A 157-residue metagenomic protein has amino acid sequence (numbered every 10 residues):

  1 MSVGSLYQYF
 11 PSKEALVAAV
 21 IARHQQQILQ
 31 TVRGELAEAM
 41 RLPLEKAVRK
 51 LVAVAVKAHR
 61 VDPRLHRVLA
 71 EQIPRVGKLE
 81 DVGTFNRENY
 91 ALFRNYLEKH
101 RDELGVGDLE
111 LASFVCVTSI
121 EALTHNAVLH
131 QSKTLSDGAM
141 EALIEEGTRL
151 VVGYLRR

Functional and structural regions predicted by a protein language model:
M1-A15, A19: Helix-turn-helix
F10, E71-R75: Short helix-capping/turn signature of helix-turn-helix
K13, V17-I28, H66: Amphipathic alpha-helical segments enriched in hydrophobic/aromatic and basic residues that form the DNA-contacting
A19-R23, V54, T118, A122 (+3 more regions): Short, residue-level hotspots on alpha-helical faces of the histone-fold and other alpha-helical interaction modules
R23-V32, K46-R49, A53-V61, G77-D102 (+3 more regions): Amphipathic alpha-helical packing segments from all-alpha helical-bundle domains
A37, V61-V68: Charged, amphipathic alpha-helical coiled-coil/dimerization segments
H66-E71, L79, K99-T148: Hydrophobic/aromatic-rich alpha-helical bundle segments in the mid-to-C-terminal region
L155-R157: Generic C-terminal helix-cap and adjacent flexible tail
